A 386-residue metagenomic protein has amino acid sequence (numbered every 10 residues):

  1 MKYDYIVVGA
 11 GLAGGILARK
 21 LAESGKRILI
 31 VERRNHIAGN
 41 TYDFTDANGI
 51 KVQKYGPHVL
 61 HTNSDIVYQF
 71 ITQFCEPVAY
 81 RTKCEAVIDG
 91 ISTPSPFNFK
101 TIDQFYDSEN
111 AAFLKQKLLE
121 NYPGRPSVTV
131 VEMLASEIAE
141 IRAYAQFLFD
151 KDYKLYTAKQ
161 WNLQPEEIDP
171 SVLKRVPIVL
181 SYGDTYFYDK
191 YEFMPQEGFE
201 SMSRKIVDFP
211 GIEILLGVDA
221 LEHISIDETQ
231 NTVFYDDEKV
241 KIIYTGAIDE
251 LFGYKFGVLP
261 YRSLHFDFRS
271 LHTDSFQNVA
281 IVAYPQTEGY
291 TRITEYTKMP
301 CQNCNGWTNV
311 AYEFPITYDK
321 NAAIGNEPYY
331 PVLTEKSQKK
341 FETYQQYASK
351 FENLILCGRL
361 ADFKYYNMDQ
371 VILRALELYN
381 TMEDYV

Functional and structural regions predicted by a protein language model:
Y3-I30, Y379: N-terminal Rossmann-like FAD-binding beta1-loop-alpha1 element of flavoenzymes
R19, E23, D43, D208 (+3 more regions): Short, well-ordered alpha-helices that flank and scaffold nucleotide-derived cofactor binding pockets
A22-A47: Glycine-rich FAD pyrophosphate-binding loop
S24, L221-Y347: Mid-domain catalytic core of redox enzymes that form a hydrophobic substrate pocket/lid adjacent to a catalytic redox
A38-N40, I88-D89, P94-P96, W161 (+7 more regions): Short catalytic/ligand-binding loop motif for oxyanion handling, primarily in non-cytosolic enzymes, centered on
N48-Y122: Dinucleotide-binding Rossmann-like beta1-alpha1 core, especially the glycine-rich loop that anchors the ADP
D89-P94, K100-E238: Active-site/ligand-binding neighborhood in enzyme catalytic cores
N326-V386: C-terminal catalytic lobe of FAD-dependent flavoproteins
